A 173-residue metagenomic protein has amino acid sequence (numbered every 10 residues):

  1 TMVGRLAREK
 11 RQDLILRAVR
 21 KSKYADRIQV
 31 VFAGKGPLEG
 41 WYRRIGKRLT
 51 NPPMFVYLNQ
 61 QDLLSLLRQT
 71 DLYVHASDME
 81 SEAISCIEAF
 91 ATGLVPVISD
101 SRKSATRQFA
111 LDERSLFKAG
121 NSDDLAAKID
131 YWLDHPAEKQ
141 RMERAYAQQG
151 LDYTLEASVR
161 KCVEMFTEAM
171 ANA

Functional and structural regions predicted by a protein language model:
T1-K10, L16-V19, V31: Conserved donor-binding/catalytic core segment of Leloir-type glycosyltransferases
W41-L58: Nucleotide-activated donor-binding/catalytic signature segment of Leloir-type glycosyltransferases, i.e., the conserved
L58, S65-T70: Short alpha-helical donor nucleotide-sugar binding micro-motif in glycosyltransferases
D78: Aromatic "clamp/platform" in nucleotide-sugar-dependent glycosyltransferases that forms part of the donor/acceptor
V95-D100: Short hydrophobic beta-strand element within catalytic cores of glycosyltransferases and related nucleotide-activated
L111-S122, Y131-P136: Conserved acidic donor-binding segment of nucleotide-sugar-dependent glycosyltransferases
P136-T167: A charged, aromatic-enriched C-terminal amphipathic alpha-helix characteristic of glycosyltransferases across folds
